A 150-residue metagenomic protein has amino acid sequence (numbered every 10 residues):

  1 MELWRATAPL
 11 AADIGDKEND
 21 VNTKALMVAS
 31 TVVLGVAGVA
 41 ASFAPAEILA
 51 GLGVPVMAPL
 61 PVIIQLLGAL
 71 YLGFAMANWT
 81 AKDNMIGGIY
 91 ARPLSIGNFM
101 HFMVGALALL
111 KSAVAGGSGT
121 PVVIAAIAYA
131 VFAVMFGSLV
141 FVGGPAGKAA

Functional and structural regions predicted by a protein language model:
M1-D20: Short, Lys/Arg-enriched N-terminal segments with co-localized hydrophobic residues within the first ~10-30 amino acids
D16-L34, V54-M57: Cytosolic juxtamembrane helix and N-cap/initiation of the first transmembrane helix
K24-M27, T31-L34, G68-Y71, S95-F102 (+2 more regions): Residues within membrane-spanning alpha-helices of integral membrane proteins, especially the hydrophobic core/packing
G35-S42, P59-D83, I96-A106: Core segments of alpha-helical transmembrane spans in multipass integral membrane proteins
A46-A58, S112-S118: Membrane-interface helix termini and inter-helical loops of multi-pass transporters
N78-A91, A113-V114: Juxtamembrane helix-break-helix junctions at the cytosolic face of small multi-pass alpha-helical membrane proteins
L107-I124, F141: Membrane-helix boundary connector in multi-pass membrane proteins
V131-A150: Membrane-water interface at the C-terminal end of transmembrane alpha helices
